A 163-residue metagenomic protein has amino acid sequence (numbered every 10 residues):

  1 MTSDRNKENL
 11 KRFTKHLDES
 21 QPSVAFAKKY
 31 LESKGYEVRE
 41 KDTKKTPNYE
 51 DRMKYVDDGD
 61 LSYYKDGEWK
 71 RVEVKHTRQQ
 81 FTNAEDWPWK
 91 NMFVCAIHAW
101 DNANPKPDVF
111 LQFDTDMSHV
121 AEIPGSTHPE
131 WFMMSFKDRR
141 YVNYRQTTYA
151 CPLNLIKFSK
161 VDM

Functional and structural regions predicted by a protein language model:
M1, S33, S62-D66, D116-M163: Non-catalytic C-terminal interaction segments of nucleic acid-processing enzymes
M1-Y49: Acidic-basic catalytic patches of nuclease active cores, encompassing PD-(D/E)XK and other metal-cofactor nuclease
L31, L61-Q80: Conserved catalytic cores of phosphodiester-cleaving nucleases, focusing on short active-site segments
K41-G67: Active-site metal-binding core of divalent-cation-utilizing nuclease and nuclease-like domains
D42, V74-K75, F113-D114: Short His-Asn-centered micro-motif
K45-T46, T77-Q79, D116-S118: Short, solvent-exposed loop/turn segments at secondary-structure junctions
D58-G59, W69, K106-F110, S118: Short, surface-exposed beta-edge/turn micro-motifs
T77-P105: Mg2+/Mn2+-dependent nuclease catalytic core
